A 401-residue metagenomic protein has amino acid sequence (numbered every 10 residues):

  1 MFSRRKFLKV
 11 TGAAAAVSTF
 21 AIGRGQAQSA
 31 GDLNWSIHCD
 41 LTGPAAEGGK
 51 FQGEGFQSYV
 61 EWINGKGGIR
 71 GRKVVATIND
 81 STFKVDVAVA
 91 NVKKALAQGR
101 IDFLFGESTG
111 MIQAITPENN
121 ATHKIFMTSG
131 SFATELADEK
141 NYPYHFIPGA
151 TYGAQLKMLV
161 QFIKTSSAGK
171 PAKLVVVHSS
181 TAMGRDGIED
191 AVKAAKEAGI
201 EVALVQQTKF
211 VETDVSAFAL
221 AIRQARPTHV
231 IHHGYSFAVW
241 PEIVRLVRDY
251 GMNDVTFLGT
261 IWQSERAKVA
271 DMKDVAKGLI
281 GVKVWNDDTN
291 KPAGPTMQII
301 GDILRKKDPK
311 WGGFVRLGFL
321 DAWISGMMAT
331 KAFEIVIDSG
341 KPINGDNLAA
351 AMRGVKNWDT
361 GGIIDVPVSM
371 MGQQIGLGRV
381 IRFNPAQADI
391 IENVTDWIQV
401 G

Functional and structural regions predicted by a protein language model:
M1, I22-C39: C-terminal segment of N-terminal export signals and the immediately downstream linker at the start of the mature
M1-A15, I22: N-terminal secretory signal peptides and thylakoid transit peptides that target proteins across membranes
W35-Q57, N79-V85, S108, V177-R185 (+2 more regions): Extracytoplasmic "Venus flytrap"
E47-E54, G67-D138, P148, Q207-V215 (+2 more regions): Beta-alpha junction/loop-to-helix N-cap segments that form part of ligand/metal-binding clefts
R100-V205, V255-G281: Extracytoplasmic ligand/sensor domains, especially the bilobed periplasmic-binding protein
T109-N120, P227-Y250, G326-M328: Hydrophobic alpha-helical
L246-W323, D396-W397: Extracellular/periplasmic periplasmic-binding protein-like sensory domains
K306-F319, G326, T330-I391: Segments of small-molecule ligand-sensing domains
